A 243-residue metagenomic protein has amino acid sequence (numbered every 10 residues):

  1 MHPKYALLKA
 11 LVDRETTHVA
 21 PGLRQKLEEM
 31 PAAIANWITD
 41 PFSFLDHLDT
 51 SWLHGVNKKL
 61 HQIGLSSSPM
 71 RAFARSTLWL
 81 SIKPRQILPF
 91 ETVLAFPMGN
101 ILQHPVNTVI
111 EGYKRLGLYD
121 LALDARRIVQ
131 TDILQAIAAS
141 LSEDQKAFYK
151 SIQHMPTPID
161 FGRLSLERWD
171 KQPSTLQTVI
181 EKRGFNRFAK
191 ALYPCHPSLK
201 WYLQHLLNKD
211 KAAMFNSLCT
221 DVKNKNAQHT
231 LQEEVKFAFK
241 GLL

Functional and structural regions predicted by a protein language model:
M1-L243: General marker for long, soluble alpha-helical cores
